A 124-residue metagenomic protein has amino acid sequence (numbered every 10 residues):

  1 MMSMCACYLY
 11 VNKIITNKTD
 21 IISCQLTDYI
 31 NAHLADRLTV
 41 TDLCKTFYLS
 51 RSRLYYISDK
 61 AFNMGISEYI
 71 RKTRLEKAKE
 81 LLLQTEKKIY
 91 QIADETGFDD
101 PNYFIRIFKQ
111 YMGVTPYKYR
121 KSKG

Functional and structural regions predicted by a protein language model:
M1-T16, L49-Y55: An amphipathic alpha-helical interaction segment
Y10-T27, A32, D36: Membrane-proximal linker segments that couple transmembrane helices to downstream signaling/catalytic modules
D28, A32, R37, T41 (+2 more regions): Terminal helix-turn-helix DNA-binding modules in bacterial transcription factors
T46-F47, T96, F108: Core residues of bacterial helix-turn-helix
F47-Y48, A61: Histidine/lysine/aspartate-rich catalytic loop segments that bind and position anionic ligands
R53-L54, S58, Y103-F104, F108: Short hydrophobic/aromatic patch on the recognition helix
R106-G124: …primarily DNA-binding HTH/wHTH and HhH modules…
